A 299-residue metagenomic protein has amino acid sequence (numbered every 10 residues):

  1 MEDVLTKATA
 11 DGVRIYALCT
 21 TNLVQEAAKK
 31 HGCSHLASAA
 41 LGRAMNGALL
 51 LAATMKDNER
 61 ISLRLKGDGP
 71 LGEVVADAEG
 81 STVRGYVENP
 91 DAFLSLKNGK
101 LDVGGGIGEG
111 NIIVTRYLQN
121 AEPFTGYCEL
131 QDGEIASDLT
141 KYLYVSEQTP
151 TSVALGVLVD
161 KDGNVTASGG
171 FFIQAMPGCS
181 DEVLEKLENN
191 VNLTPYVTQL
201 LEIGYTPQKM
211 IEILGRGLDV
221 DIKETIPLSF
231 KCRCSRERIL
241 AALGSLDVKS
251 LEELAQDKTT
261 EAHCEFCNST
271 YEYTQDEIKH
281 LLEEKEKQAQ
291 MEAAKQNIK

Functional and structural regions predicted by a protein language model:
M1-E224, I298-K299: Interaction interfaces in information-processing and related assembly proteins
N192-K299: Cys/His-clustered metal-coordination modules, chiefly Zn-binding fingers
